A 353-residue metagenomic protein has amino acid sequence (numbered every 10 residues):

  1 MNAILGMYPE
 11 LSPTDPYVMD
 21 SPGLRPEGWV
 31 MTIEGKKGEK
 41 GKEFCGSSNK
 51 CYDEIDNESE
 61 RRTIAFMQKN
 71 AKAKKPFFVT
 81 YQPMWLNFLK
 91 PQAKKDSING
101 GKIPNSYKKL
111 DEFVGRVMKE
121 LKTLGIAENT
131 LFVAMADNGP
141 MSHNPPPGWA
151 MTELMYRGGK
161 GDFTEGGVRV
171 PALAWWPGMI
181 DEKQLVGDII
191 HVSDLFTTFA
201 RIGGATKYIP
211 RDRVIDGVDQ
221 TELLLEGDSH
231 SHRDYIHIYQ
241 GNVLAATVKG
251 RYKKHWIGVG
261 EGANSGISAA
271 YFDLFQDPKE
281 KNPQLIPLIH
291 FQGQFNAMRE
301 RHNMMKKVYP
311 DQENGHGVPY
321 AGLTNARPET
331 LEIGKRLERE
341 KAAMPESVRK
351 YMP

Functional and structural regions predicted by a protein language model:
M1, K72-V79, I126-F132, V168-V170 (+2 more regions): Loop/turn elements at helix/coil->beta-strand transitions in domains of secreted/extracellular proteins
M1-K75, P83-Q92, G266-A269: Formylglycine-dependent
L5-L11, P140-F163, I180-Q184, D188 (+2 more regions): C-terminal cap/loop subdomain of S1 sulfatases and analogous C-terminal strand-loop tails that border
M7-Y8, V79-F88, A134-S142, G217 (+2 more regions): Short, solvent-exposed turn/loop segments enriched in Gly/Ser/Thr/Pro and often Arg
K36-S48, A93-I98, W175-M179, P278-K281: Short glycine/proline-rich turn/loop motifs
I64-Q68, D111, M118, K122 (+9 more regions): Non-transmembrane alpha-helical segments in soluble domains of secreted/periplasmic/extracellular proteins
L89-S106, E112, K119-M179, H191: Histidine-centered active-site microenvironments of extracellular/periplasmic hydrolases and transferases
G260, S265-A270, L274-P353: Long, internal low-complexity/basic segments
